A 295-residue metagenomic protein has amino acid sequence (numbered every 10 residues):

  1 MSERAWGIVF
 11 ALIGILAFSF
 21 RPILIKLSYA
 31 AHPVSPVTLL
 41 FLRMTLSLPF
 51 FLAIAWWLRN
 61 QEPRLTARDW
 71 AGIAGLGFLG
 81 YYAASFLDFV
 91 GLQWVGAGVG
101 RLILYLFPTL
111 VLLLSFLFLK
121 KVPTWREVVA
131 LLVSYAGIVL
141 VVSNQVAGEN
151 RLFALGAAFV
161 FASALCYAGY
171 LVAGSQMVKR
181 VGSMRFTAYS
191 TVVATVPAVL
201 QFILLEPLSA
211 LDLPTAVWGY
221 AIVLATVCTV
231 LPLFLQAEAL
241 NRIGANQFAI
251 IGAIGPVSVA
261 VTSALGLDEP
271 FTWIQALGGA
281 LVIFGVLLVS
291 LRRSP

Functional and structural regions predicted by a protein language model:
M1-F41, F78, E149-Q176, V196-L200: Glycine-/small-residue-enriched transmembrane alpha-helix faces in small-molecule transporters and effluxers
W6-L16, L42, E62-L87, L155-S163 (+2 more regions): Loop-to-transmembrane-helix transition segments
A17, P22, L52-L104, L140 (+1 more regions): Specific transmembrane alpha-helical segments of multi-pass solute transporters/efflux pumps, especially DMT/EamA
I23-P33, V90-Q93, V142-F153, F202-A216 (+2 more regions): Membrane-interface helix termini and inter-helical loops of multi-pass transporters
S28, L39, R43, G91 (+7 more regions): Hydrophobic/aromatic residues within transmembrane alpha-helices of multi-pass small-molecule transporters
H32-Y82, L110-L114, C166-A173, T187-E206 (+4 more regions): Transmembrane alpha-helices of multi-pass small-molecule transport proteins
F41-L42, Y81, S85, V99-L106 (+2 more regions): Helix-helix packing/entry segments at the starts of transmembrane helices
F51, L114, P123-Q145, A198 (+3 more regions): Hydrophobic transmembrane alpha-helices of multi-pass small-molecule transport proteins
